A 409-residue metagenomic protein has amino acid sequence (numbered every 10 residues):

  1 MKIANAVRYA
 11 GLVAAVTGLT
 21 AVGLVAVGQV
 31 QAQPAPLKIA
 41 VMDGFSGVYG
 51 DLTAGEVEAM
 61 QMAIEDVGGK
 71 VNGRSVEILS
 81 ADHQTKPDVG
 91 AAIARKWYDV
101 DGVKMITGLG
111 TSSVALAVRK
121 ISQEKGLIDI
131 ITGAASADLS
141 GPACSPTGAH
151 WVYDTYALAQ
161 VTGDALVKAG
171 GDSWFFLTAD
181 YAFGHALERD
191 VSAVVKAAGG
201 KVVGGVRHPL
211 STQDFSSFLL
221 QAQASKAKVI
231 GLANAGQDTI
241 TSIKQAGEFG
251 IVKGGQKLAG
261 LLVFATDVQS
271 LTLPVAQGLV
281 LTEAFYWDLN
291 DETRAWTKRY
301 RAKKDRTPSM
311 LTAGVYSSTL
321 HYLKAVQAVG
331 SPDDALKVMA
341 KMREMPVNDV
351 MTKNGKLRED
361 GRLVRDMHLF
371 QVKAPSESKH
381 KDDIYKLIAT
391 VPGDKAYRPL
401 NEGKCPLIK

Functional and structural regions predicted by a protein language model:
M1-K38, K404-K409: Short, low-complexity disordered leader/linker segments with a strong preference for bacterial N-terminal type II
A35-L52, S173-L177: Short beta-strand segments enriched in small/hydrophobic residues
L37, P346-K409: Solvent-exposed, acidic/polar segments of extracytosolic/periplasmic ligand-binding ectodomains
D51-E58, D66, K70-G141, W151 (+3 more regions): Beta-alpha junction/loop-to-helix N-cap segments that form part of ligand/metal-binding clefts
H83, A137-S140, L210-S211, V252-A276 (+1 more regions): Venus flytrap/periplasmic-binding-protein-like
A92, A137-S140, S145-F249, F285-A295: Extracellular/periplasmic Venus flytrap/periplasmic-binding protein
W97, D101-G110, I130-T132, F175-T178 (+4 more regions): Periplasmic-binding protein-like
I243-S318, Q327-D333, S376, D383-I408: Extracellular/periplasmic periplasmic-binding protein-like sensory domains
